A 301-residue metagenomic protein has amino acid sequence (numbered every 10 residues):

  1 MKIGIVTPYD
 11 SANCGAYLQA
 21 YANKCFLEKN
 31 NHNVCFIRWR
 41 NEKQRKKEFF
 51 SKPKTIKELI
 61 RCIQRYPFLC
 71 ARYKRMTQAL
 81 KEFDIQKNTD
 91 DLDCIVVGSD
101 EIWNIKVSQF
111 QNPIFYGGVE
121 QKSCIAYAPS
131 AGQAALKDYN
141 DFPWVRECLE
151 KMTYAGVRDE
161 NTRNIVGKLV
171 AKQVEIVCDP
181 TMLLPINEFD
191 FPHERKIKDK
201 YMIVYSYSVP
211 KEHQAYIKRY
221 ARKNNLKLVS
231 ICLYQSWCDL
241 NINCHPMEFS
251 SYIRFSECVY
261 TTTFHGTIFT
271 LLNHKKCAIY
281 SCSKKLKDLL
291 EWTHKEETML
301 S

Functional and structural regions predicted by a protein language model:
M1-S301: Active-site anion-handling motifs in enzyme catalytic cores
